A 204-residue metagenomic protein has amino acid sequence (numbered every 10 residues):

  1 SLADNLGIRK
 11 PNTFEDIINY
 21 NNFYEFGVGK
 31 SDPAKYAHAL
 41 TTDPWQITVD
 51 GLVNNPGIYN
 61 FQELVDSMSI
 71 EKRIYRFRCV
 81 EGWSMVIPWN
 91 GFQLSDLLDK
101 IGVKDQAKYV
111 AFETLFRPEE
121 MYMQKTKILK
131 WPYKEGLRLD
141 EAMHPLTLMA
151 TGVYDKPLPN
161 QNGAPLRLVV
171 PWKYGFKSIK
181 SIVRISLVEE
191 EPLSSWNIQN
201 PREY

Functional and structural regions predicted by a protein language model:
D4-Y204: Structured, non-membrane catalytic/scaffold regions adjacent to prosthetic-group chemistry
